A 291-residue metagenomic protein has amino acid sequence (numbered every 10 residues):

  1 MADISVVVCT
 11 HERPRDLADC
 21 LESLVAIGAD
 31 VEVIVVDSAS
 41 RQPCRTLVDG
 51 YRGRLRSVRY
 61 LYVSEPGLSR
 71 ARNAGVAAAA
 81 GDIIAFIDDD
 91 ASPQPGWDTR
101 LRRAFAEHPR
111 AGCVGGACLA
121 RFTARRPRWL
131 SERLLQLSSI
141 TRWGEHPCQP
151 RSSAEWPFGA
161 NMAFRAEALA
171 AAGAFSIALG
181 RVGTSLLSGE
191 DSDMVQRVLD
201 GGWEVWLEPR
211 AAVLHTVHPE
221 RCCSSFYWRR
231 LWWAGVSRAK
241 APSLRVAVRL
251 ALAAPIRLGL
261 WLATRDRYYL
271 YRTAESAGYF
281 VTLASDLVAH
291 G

Functional and structural regions predicted by a protein language model:
R13, S23, D37-L47, A91: A conserved acidic beta->alpha catalytic loop
E22-D30: Short, acidic, metal-binding catalytic loop of nucleotide-sugar glycosyltransferases
V63-A79: Glycine-rich, basic loop-to-helix element that forms the pyrophosphate-binding segment of sugar-nucleotide handling
I84: Short aromatic/hydrophobic "clamp" motif used to bind/position activated sugar donors
G96-L130: Conserved donor NDP-sugar-binding/catalytic core segment of glycosyltransferases
G116, R133-E155: Short, flexible, basic/aromatic active-site loop/helix in glycosyltransferases
G159-F164, A168-G173, L179-A211: A short, conserved alpha-helix in the catalytic core of glycosyltransferases
R229-V236, A241-G291: Non-catalytic, C-terminal membrane-associated alpha-helical segments of glycosyltransferases
